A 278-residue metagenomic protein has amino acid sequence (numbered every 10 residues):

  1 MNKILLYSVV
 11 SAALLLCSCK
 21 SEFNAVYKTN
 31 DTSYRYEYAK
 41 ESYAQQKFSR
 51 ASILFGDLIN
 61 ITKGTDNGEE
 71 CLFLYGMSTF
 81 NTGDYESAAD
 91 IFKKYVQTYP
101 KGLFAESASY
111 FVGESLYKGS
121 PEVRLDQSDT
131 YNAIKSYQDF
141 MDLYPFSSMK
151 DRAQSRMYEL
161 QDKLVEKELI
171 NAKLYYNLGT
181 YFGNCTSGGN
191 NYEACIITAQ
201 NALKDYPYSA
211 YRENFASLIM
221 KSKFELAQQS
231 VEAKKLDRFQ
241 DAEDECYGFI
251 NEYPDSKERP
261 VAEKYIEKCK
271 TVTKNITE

Functional and structural regions predicted by a protein language model:
M1-S8: Bacterial N-terminal signal peptides that target proteins for export
Y7, L15-E278: Acidic, polar-rich low-complexity tracts and alpha-helical solenoid repeat scaffolds
